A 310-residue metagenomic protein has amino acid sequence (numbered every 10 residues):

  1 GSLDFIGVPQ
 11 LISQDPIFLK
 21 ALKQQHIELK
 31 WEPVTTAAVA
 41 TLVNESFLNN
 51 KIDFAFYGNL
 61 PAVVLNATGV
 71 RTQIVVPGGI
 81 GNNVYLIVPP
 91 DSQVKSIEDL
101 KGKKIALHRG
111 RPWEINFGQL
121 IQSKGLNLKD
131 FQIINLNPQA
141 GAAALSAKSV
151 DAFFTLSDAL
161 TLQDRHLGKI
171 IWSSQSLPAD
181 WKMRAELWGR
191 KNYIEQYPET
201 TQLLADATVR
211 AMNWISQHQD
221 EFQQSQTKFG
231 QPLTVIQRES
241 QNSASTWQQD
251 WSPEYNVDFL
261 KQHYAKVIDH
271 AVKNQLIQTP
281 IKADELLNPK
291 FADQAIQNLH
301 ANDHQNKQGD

Functional and structural regions predicted by a protein language model:
G1-G7, I27-P33, G102-A106, Q132-I134: Short, well-ordered beta-strand elements
G1-Q14, A38, G110: Extracytoplasmic "Venus flytrap"
K30-E45, G58, L126, F131-S146: Short helix-initiation/N-cap motifs at beta->coil->alpha
L60, I134, Q139-Q231: Pocket-lining segment of extracytoplasmic ligand-binding domains
G78-P90, Q163, G168-I194, A205 (+3 more regions): Periplasmic-binding protein-like
P89-K104, K191, E195-E199: Flexible hinge/capping segments at coil-to-helix
Q196-Q278: Secondary-structure end/capping motifs
I268-D310: Conserved C-terminal helix/tail region of periplasmic/extracytoplasmic solute-binding proteins
